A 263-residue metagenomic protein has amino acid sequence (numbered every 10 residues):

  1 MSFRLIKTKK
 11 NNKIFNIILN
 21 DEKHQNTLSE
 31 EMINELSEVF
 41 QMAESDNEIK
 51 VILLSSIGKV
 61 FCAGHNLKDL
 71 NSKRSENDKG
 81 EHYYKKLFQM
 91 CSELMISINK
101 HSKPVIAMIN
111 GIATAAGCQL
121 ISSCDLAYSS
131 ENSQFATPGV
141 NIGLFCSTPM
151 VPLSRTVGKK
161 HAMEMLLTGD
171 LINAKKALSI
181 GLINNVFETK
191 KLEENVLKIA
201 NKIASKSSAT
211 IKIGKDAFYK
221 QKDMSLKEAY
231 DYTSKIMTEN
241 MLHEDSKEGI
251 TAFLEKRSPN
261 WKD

Functional and structural regions predicted by a protein language model:
M1-I57, I96: Conserved CoA-thioester-binding segment of acyl-CoA-metabolizing enzymes
M1-N12, D46, G169-K175, E194 (+1 more regions): C-terminal alpha-helix plus adjacent terminal tail
N12-K13, K59, S133, K235: Beta-strand-connecting loop/turn residues
I17, D21, L36, L54 (+5 more regions): Terminal peptide-recognition signature
M32-E35, L87-M90, L192, T233: Hydrophobic alpha-helical membrane-association signature
S56-E93: Glycine- (often His-adjacent) and acidic-residue-rich active-site loop that binds/positions the CoA thioester
I96-A209, H243, E248-T251, R257: Crotonase-fold acyl-CoA enzyme core
